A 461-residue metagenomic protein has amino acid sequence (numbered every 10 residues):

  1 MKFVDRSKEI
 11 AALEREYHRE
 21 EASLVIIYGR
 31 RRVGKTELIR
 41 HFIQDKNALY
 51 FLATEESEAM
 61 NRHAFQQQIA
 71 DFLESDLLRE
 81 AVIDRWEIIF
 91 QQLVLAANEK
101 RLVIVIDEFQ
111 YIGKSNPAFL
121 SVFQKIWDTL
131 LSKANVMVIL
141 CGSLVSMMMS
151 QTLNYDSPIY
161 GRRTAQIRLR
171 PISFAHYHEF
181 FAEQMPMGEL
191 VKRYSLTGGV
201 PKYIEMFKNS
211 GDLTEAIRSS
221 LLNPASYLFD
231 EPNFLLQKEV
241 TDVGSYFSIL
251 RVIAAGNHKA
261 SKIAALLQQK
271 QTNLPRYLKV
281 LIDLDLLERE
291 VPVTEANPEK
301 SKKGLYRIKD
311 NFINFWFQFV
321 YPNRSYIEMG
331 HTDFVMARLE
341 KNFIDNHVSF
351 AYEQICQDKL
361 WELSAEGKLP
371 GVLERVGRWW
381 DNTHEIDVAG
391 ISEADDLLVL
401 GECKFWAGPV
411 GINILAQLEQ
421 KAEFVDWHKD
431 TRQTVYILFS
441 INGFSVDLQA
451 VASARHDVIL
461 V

Functional and structural regions predicted by a protein language model:
M1-D333, A337: Phosphate-binding site recognition
K300-V461: A cross-kingdom feature that marks ATP-driven nucleic-acid transaction machinery
